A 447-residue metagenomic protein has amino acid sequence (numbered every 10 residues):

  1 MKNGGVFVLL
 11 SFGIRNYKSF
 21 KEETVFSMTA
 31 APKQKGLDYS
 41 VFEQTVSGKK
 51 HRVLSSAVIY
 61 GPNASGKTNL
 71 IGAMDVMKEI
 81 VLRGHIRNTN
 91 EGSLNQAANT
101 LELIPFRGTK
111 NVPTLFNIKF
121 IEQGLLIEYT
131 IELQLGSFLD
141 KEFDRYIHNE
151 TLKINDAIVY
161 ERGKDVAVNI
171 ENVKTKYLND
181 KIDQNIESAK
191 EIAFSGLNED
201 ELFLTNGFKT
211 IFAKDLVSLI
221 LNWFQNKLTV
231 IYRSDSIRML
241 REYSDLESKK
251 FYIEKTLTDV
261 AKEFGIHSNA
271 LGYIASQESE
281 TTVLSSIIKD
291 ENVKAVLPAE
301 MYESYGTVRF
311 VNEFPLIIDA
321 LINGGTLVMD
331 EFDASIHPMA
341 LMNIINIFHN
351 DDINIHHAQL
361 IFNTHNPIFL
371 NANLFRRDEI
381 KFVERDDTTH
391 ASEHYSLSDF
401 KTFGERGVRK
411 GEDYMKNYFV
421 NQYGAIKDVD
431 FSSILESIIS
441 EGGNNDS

Functional and structural regions predicted by a protein language model:
K2-V76: Pre-Walker A-like glycine/lysine-rich segment at the N-terminus of P-loop NTPase domains
V6-S11, Y17, N343-S447: C-terminal lobe/lid and adjacent interdomain/linker elements of RecA-like ASCE P-loop ATPase modules
I14, I118-G124, L152-I154, I287-N292 (+1 more regions): Short acidic, glycine-rich loop/turn motifs
R15, I231-Y302, Q422-V429, S433-S447: Extended helical coiled-coil dimerization/tether regions that scaffold and oligomerize large DNA-maintenance assemblies
Q44, K50-V58, P62, G72-L135: Conserved P-loop NTP-binding catalytic core
S56-Y60, S276-I318, T326-M339: Conserved ABC ATPase signature
L101-V166, S396-E412: P-loop NTPase motor core
E128-G272: Electropositive, glycine-dotted interaction segments that contact anionic polymers or phosphate-rich ligands
